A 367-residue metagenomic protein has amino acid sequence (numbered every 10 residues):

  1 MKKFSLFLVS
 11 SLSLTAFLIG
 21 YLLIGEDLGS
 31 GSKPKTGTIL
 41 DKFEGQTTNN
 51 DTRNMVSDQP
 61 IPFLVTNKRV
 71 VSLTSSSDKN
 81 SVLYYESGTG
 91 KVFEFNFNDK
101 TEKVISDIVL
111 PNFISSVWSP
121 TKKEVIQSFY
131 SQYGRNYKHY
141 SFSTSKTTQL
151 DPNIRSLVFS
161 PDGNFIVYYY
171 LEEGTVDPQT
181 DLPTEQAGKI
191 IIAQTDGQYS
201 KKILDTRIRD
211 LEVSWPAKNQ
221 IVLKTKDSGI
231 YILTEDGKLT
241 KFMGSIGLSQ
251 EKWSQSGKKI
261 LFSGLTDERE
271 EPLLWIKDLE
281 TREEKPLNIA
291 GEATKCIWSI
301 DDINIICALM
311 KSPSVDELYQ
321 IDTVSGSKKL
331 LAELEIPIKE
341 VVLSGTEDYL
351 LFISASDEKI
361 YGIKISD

Functional and structural regions predicted by a protein language model:
K2-D367: Sequence signature of WD/YWTD-type beta-propeller architectures
